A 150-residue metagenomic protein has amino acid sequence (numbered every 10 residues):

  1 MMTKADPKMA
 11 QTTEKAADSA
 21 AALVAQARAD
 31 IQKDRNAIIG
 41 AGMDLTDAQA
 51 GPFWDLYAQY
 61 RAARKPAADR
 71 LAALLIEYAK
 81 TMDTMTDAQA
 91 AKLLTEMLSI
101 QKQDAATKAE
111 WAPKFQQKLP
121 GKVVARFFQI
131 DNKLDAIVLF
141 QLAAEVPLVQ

Functional and structural regions predicted by a protein language model:
M1-A25, P147-Q150: Compositionally biased, proline/threonine/alanine/serine-rich low-complexity intrinsically disordered stretches
M2, M9, K33-R35, L134 (+1 more regions): Hydrophobic transmembrane signal anchors and adjacent membrane-proximal interface regions, especially in viral
T3-P7, L56, V124, N132: Proteins with a high burden of low-complexity, intrinsically disordered sequence enriched in S/T/G/P/A and R, requiring
E14, D30, K102-Q150: Amphipathic, charged alpha-helical segments and their helix-to-coil junctions in extracytoplasmic/peripheral assemblies
A17, V24-A25, R35-K118: Amphipathic alpha-helical segments
A20, A29-Q32: Basic helix-turn-helix/winged-helix DNA-binding cores and closely related short helical interaction motifs
